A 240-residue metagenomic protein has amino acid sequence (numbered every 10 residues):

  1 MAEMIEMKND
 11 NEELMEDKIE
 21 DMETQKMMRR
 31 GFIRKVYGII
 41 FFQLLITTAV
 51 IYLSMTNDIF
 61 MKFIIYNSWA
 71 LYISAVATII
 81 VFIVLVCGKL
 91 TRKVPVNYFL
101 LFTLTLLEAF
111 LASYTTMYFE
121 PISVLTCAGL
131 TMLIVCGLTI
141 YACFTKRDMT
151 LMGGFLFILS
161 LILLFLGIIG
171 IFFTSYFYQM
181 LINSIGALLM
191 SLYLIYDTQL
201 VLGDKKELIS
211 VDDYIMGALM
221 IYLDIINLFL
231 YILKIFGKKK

Functional and structural regions predicted by a protein language model:
M1-K240: A hydrophobic alpha-helical transmembrane-helix feature that marks the membrane cores and membrane-interface segments
